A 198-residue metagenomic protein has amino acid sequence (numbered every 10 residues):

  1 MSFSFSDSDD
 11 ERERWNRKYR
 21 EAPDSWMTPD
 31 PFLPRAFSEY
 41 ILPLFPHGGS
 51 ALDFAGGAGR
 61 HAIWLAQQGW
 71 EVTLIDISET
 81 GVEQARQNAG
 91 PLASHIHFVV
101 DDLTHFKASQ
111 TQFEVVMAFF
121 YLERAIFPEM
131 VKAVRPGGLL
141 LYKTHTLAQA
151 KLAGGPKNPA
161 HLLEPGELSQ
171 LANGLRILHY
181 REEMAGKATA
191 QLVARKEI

Functional and structural regions predicted by a protein language model:
M1-P46: Conserved class I S-adenosyl-L-methionine
G48-G57: Conserved class I S-adenosyl-L-methionine
S78-T80: Conserved SAM/SAH-binding beta-strand->alpha-helix loop
A85-R86: Conserved SAM-binding loop
P91-L103: Conserved SAM-binding strand-loop segment of SAM-dependent methyltransferases
A108-V115: A short acidic, Gly/Pro-enriched loop at the edge of an enzyme's catalytic core that lines a small-molecule cofactor
L122-V134: A short, conserved alpha-helix within the catalytic core of class I
G138-A148: Conserved beta-strand signature within the Rossmann-like core of class I S-adenosyl-L-methionine
